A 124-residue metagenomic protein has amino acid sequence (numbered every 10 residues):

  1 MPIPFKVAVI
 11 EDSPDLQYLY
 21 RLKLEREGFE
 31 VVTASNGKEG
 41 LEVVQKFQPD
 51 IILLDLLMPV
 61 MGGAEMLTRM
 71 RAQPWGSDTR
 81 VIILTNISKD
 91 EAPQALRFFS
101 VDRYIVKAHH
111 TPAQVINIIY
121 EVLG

Functional and structural regions predicted by a protein language model:
E11: Conserved acidic carboxylate
Y18-R26: Charged docking surfaces used in two-component/phosphorelay signaling
T33-E42, G63: Helix N-cap/capping motif at the beta->alpha junctions
E42, A64-S77: Short amphipathic alpha-helix used as the core "switch/output" element in two-component signaling
F47-L53: Active-site beta3 strand of CheY-like receiver
D55, T85: Active-site residues of response regulator receiver
M58: Receiver (REC) domain active-site loop signature in two-component systems and cognate sites in sensor histidine kinases
